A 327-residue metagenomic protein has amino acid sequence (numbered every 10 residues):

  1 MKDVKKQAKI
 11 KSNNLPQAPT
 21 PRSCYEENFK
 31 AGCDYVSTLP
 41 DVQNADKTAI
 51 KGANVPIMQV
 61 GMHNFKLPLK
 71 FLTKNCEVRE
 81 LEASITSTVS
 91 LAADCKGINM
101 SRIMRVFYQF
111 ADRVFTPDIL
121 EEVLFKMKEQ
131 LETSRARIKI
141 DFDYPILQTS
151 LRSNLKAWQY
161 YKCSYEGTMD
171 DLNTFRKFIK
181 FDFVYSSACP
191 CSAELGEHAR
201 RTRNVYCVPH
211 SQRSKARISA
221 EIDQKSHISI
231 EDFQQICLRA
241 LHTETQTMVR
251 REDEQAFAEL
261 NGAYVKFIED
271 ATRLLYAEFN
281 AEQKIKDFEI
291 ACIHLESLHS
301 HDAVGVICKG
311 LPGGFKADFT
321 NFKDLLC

Functional and structural regions predicted by a protein language model:
K2-C327: N-terminal intrinsically disordered, cationic/polar leader segments that include organellar targeting peptides
